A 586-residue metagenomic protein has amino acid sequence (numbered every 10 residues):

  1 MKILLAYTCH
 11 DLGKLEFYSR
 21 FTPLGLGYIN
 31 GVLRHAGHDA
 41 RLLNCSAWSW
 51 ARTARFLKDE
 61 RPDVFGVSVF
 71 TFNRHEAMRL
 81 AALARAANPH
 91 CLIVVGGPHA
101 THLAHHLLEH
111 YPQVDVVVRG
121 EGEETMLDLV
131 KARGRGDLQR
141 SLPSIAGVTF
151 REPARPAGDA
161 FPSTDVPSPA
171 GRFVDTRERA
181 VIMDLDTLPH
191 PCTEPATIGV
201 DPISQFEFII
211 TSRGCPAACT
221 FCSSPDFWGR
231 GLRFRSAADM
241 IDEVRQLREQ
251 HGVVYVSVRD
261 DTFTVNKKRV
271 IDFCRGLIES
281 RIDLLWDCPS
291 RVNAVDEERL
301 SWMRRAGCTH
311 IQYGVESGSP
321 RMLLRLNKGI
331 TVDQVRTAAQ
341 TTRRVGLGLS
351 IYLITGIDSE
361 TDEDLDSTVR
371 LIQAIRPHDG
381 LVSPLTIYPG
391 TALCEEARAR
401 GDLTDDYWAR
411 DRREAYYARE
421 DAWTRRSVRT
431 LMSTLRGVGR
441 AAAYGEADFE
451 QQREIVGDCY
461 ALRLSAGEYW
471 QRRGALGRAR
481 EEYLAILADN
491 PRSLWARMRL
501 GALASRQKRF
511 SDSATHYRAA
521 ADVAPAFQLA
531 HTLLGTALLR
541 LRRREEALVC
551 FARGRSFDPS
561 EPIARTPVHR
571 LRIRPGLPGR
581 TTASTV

Functional and structural regions predicted by a protein language model:
L4-Y7, K267, I278-A461, W470 (+3 more regions): A structural motif corresponding to the C-terminal lobe/cap of the Radical SAM core domain
F21, A157-A160, S168-A170, D186-I357 (+2 more regions): Radical SAM [4Fe-4S] cluster-binding motif and immediate context
G25, V32-E178, S383-P384, G390 (+2 more regions): Glycine-rich beta-alpha loop elements in corrinoid/cobalamin-binding modules across cobalamin-dependent enzymes
Y460, L494-W495, Q528-L529, P562: Helix-start (N-cap) detector for alpha-helical repeat units in TPR-like alpha-solenoids, especially tetratricopeptide
